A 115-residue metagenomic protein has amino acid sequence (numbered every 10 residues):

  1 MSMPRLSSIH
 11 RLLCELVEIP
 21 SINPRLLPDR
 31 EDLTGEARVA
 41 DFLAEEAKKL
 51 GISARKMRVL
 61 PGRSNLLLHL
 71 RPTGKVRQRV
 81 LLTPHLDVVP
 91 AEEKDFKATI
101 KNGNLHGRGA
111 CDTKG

Functional and structural regions predicted by a protein language model:
M3-A110: Acidic/His- and Gly-rich active-site-bordering loop/insert found across diverse amide/peptide-bond hydrolases
T113-G115: Acidic/histidine-rich catalytic neighborhood of metal-dependent amide-processing enzymes
